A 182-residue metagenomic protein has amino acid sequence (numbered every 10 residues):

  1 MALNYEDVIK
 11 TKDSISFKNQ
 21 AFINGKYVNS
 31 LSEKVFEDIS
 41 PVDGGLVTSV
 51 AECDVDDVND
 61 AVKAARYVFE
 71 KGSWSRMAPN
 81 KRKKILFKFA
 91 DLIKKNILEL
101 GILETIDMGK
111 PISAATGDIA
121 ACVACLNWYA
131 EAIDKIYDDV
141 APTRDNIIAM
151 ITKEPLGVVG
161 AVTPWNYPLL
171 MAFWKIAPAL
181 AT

Functional and structural regions predicted by a protein language model:
M1-D43, V68: Hydrophobic face of amphipathic alpha-helices that form TPR/SEL1-like repeat modules and related alpha-solenoid
D13, W74, L126-W128, W165 (+1 more regions): Tryptophan-centric aromatic hotspots in well-structured domains and transmembrane helices
A21, T105, D134, K153-L156 (+1 more regions): Short glycine- and Lys/Arg-enriched binding-loop motifs that mark or flank ligand-binding interfaces
I23-N24, S32, M108, Y137 (+2 more regions): Short glycine-rich loop/turn motifs that provide flexible caps or phosphate-binding loops at active sites
E37-D38, V55-V58, L169: A short local loop/turn or secondary-structure capping micro-motif enriched for an aromatic residue
V47-I136: Glycine-rich loop-to-alpha-helix module at the N-terminal edge of alpha/beta enzyme cores
D139-T182: Conserved small-residue-rich beta-alpha loop and adjacent elements that most often cradle the phosphate/pyrophosphate
